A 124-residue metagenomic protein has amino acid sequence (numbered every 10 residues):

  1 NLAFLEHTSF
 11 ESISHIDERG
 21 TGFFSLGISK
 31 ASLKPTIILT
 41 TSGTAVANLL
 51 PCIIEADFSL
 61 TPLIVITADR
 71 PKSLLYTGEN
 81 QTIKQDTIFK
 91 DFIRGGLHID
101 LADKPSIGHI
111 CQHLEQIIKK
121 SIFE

Functional and structural regions predicted by a protein language model:
N1-E124: N-terminal alpha/beta PP-like core and its mobile active-site loop of ThDP/TPP-dependent enzymes
